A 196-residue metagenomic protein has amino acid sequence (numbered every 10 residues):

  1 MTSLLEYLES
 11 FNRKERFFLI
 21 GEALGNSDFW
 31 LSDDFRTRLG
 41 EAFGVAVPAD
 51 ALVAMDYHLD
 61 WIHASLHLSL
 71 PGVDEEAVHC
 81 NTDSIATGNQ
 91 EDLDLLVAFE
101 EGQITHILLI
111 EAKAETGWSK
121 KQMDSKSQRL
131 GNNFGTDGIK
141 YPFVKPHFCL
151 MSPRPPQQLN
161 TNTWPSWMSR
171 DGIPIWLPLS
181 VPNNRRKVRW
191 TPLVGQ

Functional and structural regions predicted by a protein language model:
M1-Q196: Charged, terminal alpha-helix-loop-beta segments that serve as non-catalytic nucleic-acid engagement and/or assembly
